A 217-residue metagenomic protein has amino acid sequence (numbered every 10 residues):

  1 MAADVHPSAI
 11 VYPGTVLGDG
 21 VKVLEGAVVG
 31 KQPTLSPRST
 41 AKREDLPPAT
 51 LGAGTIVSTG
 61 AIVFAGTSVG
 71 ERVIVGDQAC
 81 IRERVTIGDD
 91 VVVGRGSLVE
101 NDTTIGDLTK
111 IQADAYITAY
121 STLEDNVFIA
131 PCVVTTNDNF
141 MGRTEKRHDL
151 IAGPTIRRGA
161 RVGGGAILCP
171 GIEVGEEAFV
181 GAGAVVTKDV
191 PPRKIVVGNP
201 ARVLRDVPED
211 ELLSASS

Functional and structural regions predicted by a protein language model:
M1-A2, S217: Short, low-complexity, intrinsically disordered N-terminal peptides in bacterial proteins
A3-V197, R202-V203: Structural signal for interior beta-strand "rungs" in well-ordered beta-sheet cores of soluble enzyme domains
R202-S217: Short, basic/aromatic-enriched C-terminal tail that caps enzymatic domains
